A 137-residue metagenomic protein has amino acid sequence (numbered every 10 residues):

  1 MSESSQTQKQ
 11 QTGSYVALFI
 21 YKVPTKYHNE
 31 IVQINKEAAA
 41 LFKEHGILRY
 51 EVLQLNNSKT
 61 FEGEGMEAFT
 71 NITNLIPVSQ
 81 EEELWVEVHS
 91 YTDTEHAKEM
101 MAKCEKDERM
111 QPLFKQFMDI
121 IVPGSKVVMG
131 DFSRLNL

Functional and structural regions predicted by a protein language model:
M1-Q11, L48-Q80, E105-L137: Glycine-rich beta-strand-turn "strand-cap" elements at beta-sheet edges
Q11-A38: Long, hydrophobic N-terminal alpha-helical segment
V16-K22, E62-E105: Short, well-ordered beta-strand segments in beta-rich or mixed alpha/beta enzyme and ligand-binding folds
N29-V32, K36-R49, E82, G124-V128: Positively charged, small/polar-rich N-terminal and surface patches that mediate targeting and assembly and bind
V32-A38, M100-D107: Short amphipathic alpha-helices in soluble, non-transmembrane regions that often serve as interface/regulatory elements
K43-S58, Y91-D93, A97-K103: Conserved long hydrophobic alpha-helices within structured protein cores
